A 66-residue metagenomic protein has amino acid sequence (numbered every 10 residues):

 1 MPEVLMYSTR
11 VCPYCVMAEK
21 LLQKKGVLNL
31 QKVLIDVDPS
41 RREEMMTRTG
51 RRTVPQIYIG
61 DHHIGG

Functional and structural regions predicted by a protein language model:
M1-Q31: Local sequence-structure signature of Cys/Sec-based thiol-disulfide redox active-site neighborhoods
M6, M45-M46: Methionine-biased hydrophobic packing positions in alpha-helices, especially within tandem helical repeat solenoids
P13, S40, G65: Short alpha-helical
L28-R42: Thiol-based oxidoreductase modules, predominantly thioredoxin-like and allied folds used for disulfide exchange
T47-T53: Thiol/disulfide oxidoreductase modules built on the thioredoxin-like
I59-G66: Non-catalytic, surface beta->alpha helical segment in thiol-disulfide oxidoreductase systems
